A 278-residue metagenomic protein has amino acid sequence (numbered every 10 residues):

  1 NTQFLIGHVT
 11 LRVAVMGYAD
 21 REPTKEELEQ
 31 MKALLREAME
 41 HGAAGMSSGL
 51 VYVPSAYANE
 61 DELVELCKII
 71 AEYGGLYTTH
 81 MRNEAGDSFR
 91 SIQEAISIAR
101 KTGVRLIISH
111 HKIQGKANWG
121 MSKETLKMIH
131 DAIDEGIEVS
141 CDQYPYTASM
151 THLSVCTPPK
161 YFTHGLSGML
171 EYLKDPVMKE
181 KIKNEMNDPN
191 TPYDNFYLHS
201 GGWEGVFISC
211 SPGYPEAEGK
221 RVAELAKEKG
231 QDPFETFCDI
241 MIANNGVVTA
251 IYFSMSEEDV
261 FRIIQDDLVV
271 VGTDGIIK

Functional and structural regions predicted by a protein language model:
L5-K25, M31-Y52, S97-R100, R105 (+1 more regions): Active-site neighborhoods of metal-dependent hydrolases
E37-E94: Divalent metal-binding pocket/active-site signature
